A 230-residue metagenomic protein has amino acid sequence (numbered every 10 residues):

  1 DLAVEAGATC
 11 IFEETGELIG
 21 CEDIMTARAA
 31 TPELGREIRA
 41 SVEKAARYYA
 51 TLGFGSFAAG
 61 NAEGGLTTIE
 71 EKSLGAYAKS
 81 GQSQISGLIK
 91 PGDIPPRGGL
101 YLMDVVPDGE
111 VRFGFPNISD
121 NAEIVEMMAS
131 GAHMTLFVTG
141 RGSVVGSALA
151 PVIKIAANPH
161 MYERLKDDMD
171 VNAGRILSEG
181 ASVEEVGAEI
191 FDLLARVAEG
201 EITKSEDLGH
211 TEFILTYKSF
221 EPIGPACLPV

Functional and structural regions predicted by a protein language model:
D1-V230: Anaerobic metallocofactor- and corrinoid-dependent redox/one-carbon enzyme cores, especially those from methanogenesis
